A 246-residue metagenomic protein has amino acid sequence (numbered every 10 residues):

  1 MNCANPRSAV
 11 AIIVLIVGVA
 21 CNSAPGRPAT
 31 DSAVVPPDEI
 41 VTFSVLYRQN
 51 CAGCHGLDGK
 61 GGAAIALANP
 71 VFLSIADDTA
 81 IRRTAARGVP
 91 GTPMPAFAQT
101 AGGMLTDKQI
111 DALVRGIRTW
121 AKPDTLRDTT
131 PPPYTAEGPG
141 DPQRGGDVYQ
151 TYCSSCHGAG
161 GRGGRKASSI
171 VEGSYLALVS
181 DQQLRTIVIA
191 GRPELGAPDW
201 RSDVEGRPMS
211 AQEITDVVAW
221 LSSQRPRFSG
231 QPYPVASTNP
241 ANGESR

Functional and structural regions predicted by a protein language model:
M1-V10: Bacterial N-terminal signal peptides that target proteins for export
V17-A20: C-terminal motif of bacterial Sec signal peptides marking the signal peptidase cleavage site
A24-A33, P37-V41, V45-R48, P95-G160 (+2 more regions): Flexible coil segments in periplasmic/lumen-exposed cytochrome c-class electron-transfer proteins
A33, P37-I40, S44, G56 (+7 more regions): Gly/Gly-Pro-rich "capping" loops immediately C-terminal to redox-active cysteine motifs in periplasmic/lumenal
A85-G88, I117, G191, L221: Alpha-helical transition-metal enzyme core signature, strongest for iron centers
